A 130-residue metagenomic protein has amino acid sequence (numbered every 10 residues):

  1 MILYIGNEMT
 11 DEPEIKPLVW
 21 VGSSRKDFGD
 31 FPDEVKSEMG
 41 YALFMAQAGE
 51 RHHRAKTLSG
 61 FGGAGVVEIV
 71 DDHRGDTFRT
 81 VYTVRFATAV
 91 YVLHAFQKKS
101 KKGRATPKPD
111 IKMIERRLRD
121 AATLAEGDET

Functional and structural regions predicted by a protein language model:
M1-T77, F86-A89, Q97-T130: Basic, Lys/Arg-enriched alpha-helical interface segments
T80-Y82: Hydrophobic/aromatic beta-strand elements that line small-molecule binding cavities or substrate pockets in beta-rich
